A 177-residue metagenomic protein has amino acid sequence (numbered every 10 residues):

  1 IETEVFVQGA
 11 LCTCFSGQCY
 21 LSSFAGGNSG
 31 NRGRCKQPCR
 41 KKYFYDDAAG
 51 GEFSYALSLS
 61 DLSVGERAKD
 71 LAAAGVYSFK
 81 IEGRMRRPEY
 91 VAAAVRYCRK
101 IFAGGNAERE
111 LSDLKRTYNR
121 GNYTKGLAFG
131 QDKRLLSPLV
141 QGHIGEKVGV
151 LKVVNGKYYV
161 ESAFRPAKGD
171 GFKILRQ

Functional and structural regions predicted by a protein language model:
I1-Q177: Surface-exposed amphipathic alpha-helical tracts and adjacent flexible/coil segments at the periphery of soluble enzymes
